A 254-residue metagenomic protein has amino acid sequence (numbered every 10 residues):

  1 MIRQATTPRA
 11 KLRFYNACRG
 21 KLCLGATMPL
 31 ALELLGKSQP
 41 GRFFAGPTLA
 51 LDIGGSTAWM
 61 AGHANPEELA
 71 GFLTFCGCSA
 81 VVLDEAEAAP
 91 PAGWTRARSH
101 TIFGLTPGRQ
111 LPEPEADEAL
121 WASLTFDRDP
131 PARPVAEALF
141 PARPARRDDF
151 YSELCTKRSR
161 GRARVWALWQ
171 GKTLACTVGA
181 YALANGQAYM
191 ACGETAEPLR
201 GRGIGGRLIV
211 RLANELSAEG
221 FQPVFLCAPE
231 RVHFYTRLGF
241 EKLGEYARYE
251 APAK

Functional and structural regions predicted by a protein language model:
M1-A88: N-terminal charged segments
M1-M28, S99-F103, P107-S152: Short amphipathic alpha-helix that is part of the acyltransferase structural core
I53-M60, A182-A191, R200: A conserved beta-turn-beta hairpin within the catalytic core of GNAT-like acetyltransferases that forms part
I53-P130, C227, Y249-A251: Acyl-donor-binding surface of acyltransferase catalytic domains
N65-F72, A191, T195, G201-A218 (+1 more regions): Conserved acetyl-CoA-binding loop-helix of GNAT-fold acetyltransferases
A92-A97, T236-Y246: Conserved acetyl-CoA-binding loop of GNAT-fold acetyltransferases
R146-E194: A conserved beta-strand-loop-helix scaffold within acyl/acetyltransferase catalytic domains
M190, P223-C227: Conserved hydrophobic beta-strand within the GNAT/NAT acetyltransferase core sheet that lines the active-site cleft
